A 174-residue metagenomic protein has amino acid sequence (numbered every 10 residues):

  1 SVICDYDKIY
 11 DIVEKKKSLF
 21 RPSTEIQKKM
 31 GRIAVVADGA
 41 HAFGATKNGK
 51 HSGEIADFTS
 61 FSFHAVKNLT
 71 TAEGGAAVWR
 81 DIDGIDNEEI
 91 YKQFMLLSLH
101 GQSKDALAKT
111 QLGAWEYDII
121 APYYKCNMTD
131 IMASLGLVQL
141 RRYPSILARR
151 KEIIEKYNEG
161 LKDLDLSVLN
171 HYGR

Functional and structural regions predicted by a protein language model:
S1-V2, N68: Short glycine-rich, flexible loops that bind phosphorylated cofactors or substrates
V2-K15, L19-I26, M30, T46 (+1 more regions): PLP-dependent aminotransferase class I/II
S18-L69, W115-I119: Conserved active-site segment immediately N-terminal to the catalytic lysine that forms the internal aldimine
H41, E54-K104, D130: Active-site PLP attachment segment
